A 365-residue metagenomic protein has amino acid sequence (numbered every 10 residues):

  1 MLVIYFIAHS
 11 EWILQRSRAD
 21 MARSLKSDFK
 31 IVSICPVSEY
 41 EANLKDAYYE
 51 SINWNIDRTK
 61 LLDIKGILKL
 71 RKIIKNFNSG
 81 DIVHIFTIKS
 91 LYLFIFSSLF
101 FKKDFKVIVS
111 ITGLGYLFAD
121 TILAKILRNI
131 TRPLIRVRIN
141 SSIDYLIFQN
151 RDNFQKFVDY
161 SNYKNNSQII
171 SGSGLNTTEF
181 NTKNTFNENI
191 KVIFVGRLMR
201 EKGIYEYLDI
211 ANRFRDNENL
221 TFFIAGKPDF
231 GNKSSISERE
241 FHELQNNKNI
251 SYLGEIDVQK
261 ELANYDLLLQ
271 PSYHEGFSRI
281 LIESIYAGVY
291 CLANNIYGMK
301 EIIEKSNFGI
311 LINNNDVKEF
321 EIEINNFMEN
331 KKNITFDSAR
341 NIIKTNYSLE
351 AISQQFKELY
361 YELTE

Functional and structural regions predicted by a protein language model:
Q15-D20, I190, M199-R213: A conserved mid-protein helix/loop that constitutes part of the nucleotide-sugar donor-binding site
I34-E39, V195, T221-I236: Glycosyltransferase donor-sugar binding loop
E50-S51, R136-N181: Donor nucleotide-sugar binding/catalytic pocket of nucleotide-sugar-dependent glycosyltransferases
I85-L91, I111-T112: Short His-centered aromatic/hydrophobic patch
I236-E255: Nucleotide-activated donor-binding/catalytic signature segment of Leloir-type glycosyltransferases, i.e., the conserved
Y273: Aromatic "clamp/platform" in nucleotide-sugar-dependent glycosyltransferases that forms part of the donor/acceptor
Y290-A293: Short hydrophobic beta-strand element within catalytic cores of glycosyltransferases and related nucleotide-activated
K305-K318, N326-K332: Conserved acidic donor-binding segment of nucleotide-sugar-dependent glycosyltransferases
